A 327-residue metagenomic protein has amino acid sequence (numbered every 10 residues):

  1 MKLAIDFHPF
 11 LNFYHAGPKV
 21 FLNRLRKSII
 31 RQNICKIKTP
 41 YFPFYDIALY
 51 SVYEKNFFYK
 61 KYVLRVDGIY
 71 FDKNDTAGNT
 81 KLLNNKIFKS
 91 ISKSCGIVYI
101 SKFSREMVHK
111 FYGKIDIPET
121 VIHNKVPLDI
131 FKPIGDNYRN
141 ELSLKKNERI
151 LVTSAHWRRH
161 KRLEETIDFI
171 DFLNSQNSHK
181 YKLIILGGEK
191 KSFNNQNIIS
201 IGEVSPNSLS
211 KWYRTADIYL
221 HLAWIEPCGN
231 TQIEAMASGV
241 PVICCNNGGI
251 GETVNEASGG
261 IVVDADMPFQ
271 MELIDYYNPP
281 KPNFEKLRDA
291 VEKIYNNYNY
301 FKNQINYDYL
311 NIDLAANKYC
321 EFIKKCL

Functional and structural regions predicted by a protein language model:
T80-I97: Membrane-proximal helix-turn-helix segments that form the acceptor-binding/catalytic region of lipid-linked
F103, K125: Carbohydrate-associated surface elements
K132-L144: A short helix/loop element that forms part of the nucleotide-sugar donor recognition site in Leloir-type
L144-K161, I167-D171: Conserved donor-binding/catalytic core segment of Leloir-type glycosyltransferases
E203, K211-A216: Short alpha-helical donor nucleotide-sugar binding micro-motif in glycosyltransferases
W224: Aromatic "clamp/platform" in nucleotide-sugar-dependent glycosyltransferases that forms part of the donor/acceptor
P241-C244, G251-V254, I261-V262: Short hydrophobic beta-strand element within catalytic cores of glycosyltransferases and related nucleotide-activated
D275-C326: A charged, aromatic-enriched C-terminal amphipathic alpha-helix characteristic of glycosyltransferases across folds
